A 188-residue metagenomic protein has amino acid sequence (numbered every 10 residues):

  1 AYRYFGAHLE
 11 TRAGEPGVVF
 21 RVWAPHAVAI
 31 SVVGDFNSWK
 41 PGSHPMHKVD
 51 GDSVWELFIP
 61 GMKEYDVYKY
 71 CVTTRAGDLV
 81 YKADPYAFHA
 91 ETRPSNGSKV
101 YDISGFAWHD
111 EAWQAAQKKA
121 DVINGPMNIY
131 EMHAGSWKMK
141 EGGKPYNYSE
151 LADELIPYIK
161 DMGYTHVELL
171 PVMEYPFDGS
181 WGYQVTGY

Functional and structural regions predicted by a protein language model:
A1-V19, H47-E131, S136-G143, E150: The feature marks proteins involved in alpha-glucan
W23-I30: Short proline/glycine-enriched turn/loop motifs at strand-loop junctions of beta-rich domains
A24, W39-P41, L57: Beta-strand-enriched, solvent-exposed domains that form extended recognition/catalytic surfaces
I30-V32, Y68: Short beta-strand elements bearing conserved aromatic residues within extracellular beta-rich modules
V33, G135, L170: Conserved residues at the C-terminal ends of beta-strands
D35-K40, R75: Change "in extracellular beta-sheet-rich domains … of secreted and cell-surface proteins" to "in beta-sheet-rich domains
Y146, P157-Y188: Aromatic-lined carbohydrate-binding/catalytic grooves of carbohydrate-active enzymes
